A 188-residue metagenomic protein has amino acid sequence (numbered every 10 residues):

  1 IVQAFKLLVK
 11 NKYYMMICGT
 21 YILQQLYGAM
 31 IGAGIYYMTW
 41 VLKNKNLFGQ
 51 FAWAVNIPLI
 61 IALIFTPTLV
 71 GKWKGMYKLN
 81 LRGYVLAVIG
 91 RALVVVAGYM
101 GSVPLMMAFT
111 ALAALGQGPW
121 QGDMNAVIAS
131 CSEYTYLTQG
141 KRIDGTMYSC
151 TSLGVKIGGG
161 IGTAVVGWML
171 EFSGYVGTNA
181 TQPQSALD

Functional and structural regions predicted by a protein language model:
I1-D188: Membrane-embedded alpha-helical bundles of multi-pass transporters/translocases, especially carrier/permease families
